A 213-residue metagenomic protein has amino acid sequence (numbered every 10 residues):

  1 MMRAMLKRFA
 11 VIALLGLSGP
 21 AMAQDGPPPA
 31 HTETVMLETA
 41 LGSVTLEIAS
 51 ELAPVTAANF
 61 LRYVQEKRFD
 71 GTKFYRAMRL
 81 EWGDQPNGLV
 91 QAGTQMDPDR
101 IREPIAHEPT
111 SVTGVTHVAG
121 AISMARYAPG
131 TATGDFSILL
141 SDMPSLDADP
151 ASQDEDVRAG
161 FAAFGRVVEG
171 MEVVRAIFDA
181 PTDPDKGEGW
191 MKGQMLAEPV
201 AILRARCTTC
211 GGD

Functional and structural regions predicted by a protein language model:
M1-M5: N-terminal secretory signal peptides that target proteins for export/translocation
R8-G19: Bacterial N-terminal signal peptides
A21-D213: Cyclophilin-like peptidyl-prolyl cis-trans isomerases
